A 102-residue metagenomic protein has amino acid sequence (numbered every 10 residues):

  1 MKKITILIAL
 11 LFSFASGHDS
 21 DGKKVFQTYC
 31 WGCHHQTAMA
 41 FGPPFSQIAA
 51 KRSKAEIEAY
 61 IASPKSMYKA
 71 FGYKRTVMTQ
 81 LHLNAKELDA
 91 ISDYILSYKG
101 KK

Functional and structural regions predicted by a protein language model:
M1-I4: Positively charged n-region of N-terminal signal peptides that target proteins for export
A9-G17: Hydrophobic h-region of N-terminal signal peptides that target proteins for export in Gram-negative bacteria
L11, K24-Q27, G72: Processing junctions and N-termini across compartments
H18-Q36: Sequence/structural segment immediately N-terminal to covalent heme-attachment motifs in c-type and related
D21, Y29, E56, K74-V77: Hydrophobic alpha-helical segments typical of transmembrane helices and their membrane-interface/capping positions
K23, H35-S63: Gly/Gly-Pro-rich "capping" loops immediately C-terminal to redox-active cysteine motifs in periplasmic/lumenal
F41-A49, P64-K102: Axial heme c-ligation environment in periplasmic c-type cytochrome domains
